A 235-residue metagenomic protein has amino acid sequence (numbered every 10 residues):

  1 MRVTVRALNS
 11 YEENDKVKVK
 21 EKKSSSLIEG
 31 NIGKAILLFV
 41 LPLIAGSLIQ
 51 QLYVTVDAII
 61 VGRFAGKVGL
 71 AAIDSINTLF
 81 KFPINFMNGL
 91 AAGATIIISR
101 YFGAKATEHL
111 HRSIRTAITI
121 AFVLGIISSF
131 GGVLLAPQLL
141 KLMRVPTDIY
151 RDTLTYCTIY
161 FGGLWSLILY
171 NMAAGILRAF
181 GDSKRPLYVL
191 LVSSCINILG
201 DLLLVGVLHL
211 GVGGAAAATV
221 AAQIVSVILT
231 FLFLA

Functional and structural regions predicted by a protein language model:
M1-V40, I98-W165, V207-A235: Short alpha-helical transmembrane segments in multi-pass integral membrane proteins
E29, G33-L52, V56, L79-F86 (+2 more regions): Residue-level signal for short hydrophobic patches within transmembrane helices of multi-pass membrane transporters
L38, V61-K81, D148-D152, V212-A215: Interfacial/gating helices of multi-pass transporter permease domains
L52-A71, L140-T147, L203-L210: Helix-terminus/linker motif at the lipid-water interface of multi-pass membrane proteins
A58, T95-I96, P137, A174 (+1 more regions): Interfacial helix-capping/hinge residues at the ends of transmembrane alpha-helices
L70-F130, L167-P186: Small-residue-rich hydrophobic transmembrane alpha-helices
F82-N85, N197-D201, V227-F231: Hydrophobic transmembrane alpha-helices of multi-pass small-molecule transporters
A121, I176-L202, G213-V220: Alpha-helical transmembrane segments of multi-pass membrane transporters/permeases
